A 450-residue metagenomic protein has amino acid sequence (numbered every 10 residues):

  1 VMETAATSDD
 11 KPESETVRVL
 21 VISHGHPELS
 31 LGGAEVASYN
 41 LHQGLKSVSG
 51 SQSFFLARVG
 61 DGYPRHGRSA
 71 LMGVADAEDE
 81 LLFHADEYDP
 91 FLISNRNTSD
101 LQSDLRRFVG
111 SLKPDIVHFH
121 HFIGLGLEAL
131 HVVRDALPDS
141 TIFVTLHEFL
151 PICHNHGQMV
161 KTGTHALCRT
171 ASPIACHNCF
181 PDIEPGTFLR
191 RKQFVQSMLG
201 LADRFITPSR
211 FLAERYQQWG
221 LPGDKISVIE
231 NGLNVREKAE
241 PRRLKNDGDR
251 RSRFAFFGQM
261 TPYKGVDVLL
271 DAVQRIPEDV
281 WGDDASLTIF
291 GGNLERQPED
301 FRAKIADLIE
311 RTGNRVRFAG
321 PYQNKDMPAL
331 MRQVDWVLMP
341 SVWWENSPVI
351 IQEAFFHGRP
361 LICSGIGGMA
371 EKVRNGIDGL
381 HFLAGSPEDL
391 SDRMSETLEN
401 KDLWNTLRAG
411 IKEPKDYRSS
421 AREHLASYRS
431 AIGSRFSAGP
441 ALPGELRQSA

Functional and structural regions predicted by a protein language model:
L20, N246-K264, L270-V273, T288: Conserved donor-binding/catalytic core segment of Leloir-type glycosyltransferases
A166-F205, W219: Membrane-proximal helix-turn-helix segments that form the acceptor-binding/catalytic region of lipid-linked
F211, G232: Carbohydrate-associated surface elements
G291, R302-K325: Nucleotide-activated donor-binding/catalytic signature segment of Leloir-type glycosyltransferases, i.e., the conserved
R332-N346, R359: Acidic donor-binding loop of glycosyltransferase active sites
I351, P360-C363: Short hydrophobic beta-strand element within catalytic cores of glycosyltransferases and related nucleotide-activated
N375-G376, L380-P387, S395-K401: Conserved acidic donor-binding segment of nucleotide-sugar-dependent glycosyltransferases
D378, L403-R418: A short, well-ordered alpha-helix in the C-terminal region of glycosyltransferases
